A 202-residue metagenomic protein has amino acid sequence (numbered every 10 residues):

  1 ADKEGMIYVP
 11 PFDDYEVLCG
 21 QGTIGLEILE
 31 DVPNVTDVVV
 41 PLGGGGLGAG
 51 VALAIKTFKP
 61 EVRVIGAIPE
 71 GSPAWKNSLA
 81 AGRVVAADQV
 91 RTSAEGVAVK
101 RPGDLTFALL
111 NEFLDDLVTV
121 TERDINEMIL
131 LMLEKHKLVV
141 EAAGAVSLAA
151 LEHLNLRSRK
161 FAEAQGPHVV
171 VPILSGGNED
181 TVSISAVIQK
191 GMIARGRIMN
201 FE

Functional and structural regions predicted by a protein language model:
A1: Gly/Ser-rich phosphate-binding catalytic loop and adjacent alpha/beta segment that cradle a phosphoryl group at enzyme
E4, E27, E95, E134 (+1 more regions): Acidic-residue sensor for enzyme active/binding pockets
G5-M6, E61, L114, K137: A generic structural signal for alpha->beta connector loops
M6-V9, M128, M132, M192 (+1 more regions): Detector for methionine-enriched segments
Y8-P11, V38-V40, G66-A67, V118-E122 (+1 more regions): General beta-strand structural signal in soluble alpha/beta enzymes
P11-E112, H153-R157, F161-N200: Glycine-rich phosphate/pyrophosphate-binding loop at beta-loop-alpha junctions
G103-P167: Active-site-adjacent helical/loop segments in soluble small-molecule enzymes
